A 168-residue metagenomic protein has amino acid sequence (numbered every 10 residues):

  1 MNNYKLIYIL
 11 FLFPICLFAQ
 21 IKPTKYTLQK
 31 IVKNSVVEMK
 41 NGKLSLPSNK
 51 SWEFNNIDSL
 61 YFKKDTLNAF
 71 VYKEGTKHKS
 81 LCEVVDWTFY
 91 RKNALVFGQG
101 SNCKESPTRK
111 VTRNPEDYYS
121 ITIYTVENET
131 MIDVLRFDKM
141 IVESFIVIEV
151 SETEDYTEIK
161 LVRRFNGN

Functional and structural regions predicted by a protein language model:
M1-L28: Bacterial Sec-dependent N-terminal signal peptides
F18-T66, G167-N168: Sec-dependent signal peptide cleavage junction
S35, K92, E143-N168: Edge beta-strand at a domain terminus
N49-K92: Short, solvent-exposed loop/hinge segments that bridge or flank secondary-structure elements
L60, K79-V150: Contiguous, well-ordered beta-strand patches that form the walls/edges of small beta-barrel/beta-sandwich domains
